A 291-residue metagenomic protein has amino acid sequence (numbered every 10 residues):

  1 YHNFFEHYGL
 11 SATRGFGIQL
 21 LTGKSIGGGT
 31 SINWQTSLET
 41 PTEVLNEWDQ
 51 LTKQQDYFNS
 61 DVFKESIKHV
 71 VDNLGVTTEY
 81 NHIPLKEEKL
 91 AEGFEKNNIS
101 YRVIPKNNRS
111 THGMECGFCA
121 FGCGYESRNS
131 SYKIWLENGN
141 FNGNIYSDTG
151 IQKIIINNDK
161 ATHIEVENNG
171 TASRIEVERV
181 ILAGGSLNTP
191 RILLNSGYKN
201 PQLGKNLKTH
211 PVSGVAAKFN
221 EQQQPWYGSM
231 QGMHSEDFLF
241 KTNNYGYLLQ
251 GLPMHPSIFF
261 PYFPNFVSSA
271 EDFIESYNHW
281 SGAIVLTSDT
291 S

Functional and structural regions predicted by a protein language model:
Y1-E47, S60-D61, V166, K199-M230: N-terminal glycine-rich phosphate/pyrophosphate-binding loop and immediately adjacent elements
F16-Q19, K86-E88, K133, N168 (+1 more regions): Short alpha-helical segments and helix-capping/turn motifs at coil-helix boundaries
T22-K24, E92-G93, E137-N138, A172-R174 (+5 more regions): A general structural signal for short secondary-structure junctions and capping/turn motifs
W34, L51-I151: Conserved redox-cofactor binding core of oxidoreductases
L45, L90, I192-L193: Hydrophobic packing residues within well-ordered alpha-helices of enzyme cores
T149, I154, I164-H234: Glycine-rich loop(s) and the adjacent beta-strand/alpha-helix scaffold that form part
I156-N158: Short, conserved beta-turn/loop elements at beta-strand boundaries and strand-helix junctions
N200-S291: FAD cofactor-binding and catalytic pocket of flavoenzymes
